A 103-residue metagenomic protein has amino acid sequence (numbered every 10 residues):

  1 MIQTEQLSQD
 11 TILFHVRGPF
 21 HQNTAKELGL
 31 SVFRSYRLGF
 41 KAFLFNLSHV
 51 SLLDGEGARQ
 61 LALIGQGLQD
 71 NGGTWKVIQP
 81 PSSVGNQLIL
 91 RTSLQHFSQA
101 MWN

Functional and structural regions predicted by a protein language model:
M1-N103: STAS-like cytosolic regulatory interaction modules
